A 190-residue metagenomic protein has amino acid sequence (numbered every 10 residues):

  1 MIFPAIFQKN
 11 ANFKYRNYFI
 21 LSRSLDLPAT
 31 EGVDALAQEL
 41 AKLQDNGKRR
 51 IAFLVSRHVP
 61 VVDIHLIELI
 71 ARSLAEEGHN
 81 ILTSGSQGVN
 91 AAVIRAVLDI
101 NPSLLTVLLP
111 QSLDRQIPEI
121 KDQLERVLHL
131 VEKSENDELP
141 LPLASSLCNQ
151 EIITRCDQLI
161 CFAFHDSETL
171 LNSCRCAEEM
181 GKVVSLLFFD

Functional and structural regions predicted by a protein language model:
M1-Q8, S22: N-terminal chloroplast transit peptides
I20-R49, R57-F189: Acidic/glycine-enriched connector segments
